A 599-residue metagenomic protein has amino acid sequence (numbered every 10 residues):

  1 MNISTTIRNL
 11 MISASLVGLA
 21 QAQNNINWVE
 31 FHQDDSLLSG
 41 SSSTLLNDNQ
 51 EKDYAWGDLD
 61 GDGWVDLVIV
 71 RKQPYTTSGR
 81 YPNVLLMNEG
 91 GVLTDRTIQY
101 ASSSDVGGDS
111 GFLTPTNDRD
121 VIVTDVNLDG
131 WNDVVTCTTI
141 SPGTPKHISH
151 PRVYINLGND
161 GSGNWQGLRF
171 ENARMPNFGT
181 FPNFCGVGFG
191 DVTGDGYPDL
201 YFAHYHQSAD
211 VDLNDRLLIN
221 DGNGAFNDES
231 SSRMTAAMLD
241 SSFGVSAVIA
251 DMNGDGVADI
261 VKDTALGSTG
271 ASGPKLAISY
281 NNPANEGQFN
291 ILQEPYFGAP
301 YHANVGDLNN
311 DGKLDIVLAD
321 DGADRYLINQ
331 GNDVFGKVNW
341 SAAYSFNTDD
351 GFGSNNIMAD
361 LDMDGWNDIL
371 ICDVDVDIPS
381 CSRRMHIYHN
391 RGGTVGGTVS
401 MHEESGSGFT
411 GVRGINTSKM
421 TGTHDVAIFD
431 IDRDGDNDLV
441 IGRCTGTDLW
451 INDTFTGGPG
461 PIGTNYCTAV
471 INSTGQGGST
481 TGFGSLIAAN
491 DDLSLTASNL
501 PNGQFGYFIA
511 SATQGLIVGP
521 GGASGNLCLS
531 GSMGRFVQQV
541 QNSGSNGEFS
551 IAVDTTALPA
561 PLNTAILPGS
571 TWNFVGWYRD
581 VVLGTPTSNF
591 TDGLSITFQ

Functional and structural regions predicted by a protein language model:
A22-N49, L86-T116, Y154-P182, L218-S242 (+4 more regions): Blade-edge motifs of beta-propeller repeat domains
S42-K72: Beta-strand-rich domains and repeat architectures in extracellular enzymes and scaffolds, especially beta-propellers
E51-G61, D109-G111, N117-L128, M175-P176 (+5 more regions): Beta-propeller blade termini
G57-D60, W64, E89, D125-N127 (+15 more regions): Calcium-coordinating acidic loop motifs
L67-K72, V134-T138, L200-H204, I260-T264 (+3 more regions): Hydrophobic beta-strand segments that make up the repeating blades of beta-propeller and related beta-repeat
K72-T77, I140-T144, H206-A209, L266-G270 (+3 more regions): Short glycine/acidic-enriched loop and turn motifs that connect beta-strands
G422-G457: Blade-level signature of beta-propeller repeat domains, shared across WD40, Kelch, NHL, RCC1 and BNR/Asp-box propellers
F455-Q599: N-proximal, solvent-exposed segments at the start of the mature chain
